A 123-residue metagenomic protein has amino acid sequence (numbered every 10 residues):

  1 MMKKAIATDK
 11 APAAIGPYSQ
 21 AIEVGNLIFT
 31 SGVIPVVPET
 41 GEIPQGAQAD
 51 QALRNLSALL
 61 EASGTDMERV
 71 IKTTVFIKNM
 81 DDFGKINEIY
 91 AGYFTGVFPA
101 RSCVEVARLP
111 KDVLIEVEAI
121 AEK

Functional and structural regions predicted by a protein language model:
M2-K123: Short, polar/acidic, helix-capping and beta-turn segments at strand->helix junctions that line the mouths
